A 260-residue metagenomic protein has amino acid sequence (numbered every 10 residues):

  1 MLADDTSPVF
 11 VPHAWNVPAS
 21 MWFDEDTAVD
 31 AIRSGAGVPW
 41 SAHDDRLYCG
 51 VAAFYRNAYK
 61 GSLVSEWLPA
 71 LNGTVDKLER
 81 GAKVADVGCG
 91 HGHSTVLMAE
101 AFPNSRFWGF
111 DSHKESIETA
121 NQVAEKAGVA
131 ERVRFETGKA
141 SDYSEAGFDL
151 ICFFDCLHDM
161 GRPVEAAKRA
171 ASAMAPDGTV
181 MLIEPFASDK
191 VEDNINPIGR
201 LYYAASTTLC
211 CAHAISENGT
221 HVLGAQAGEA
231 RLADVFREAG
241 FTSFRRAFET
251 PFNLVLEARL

Functional and structural regions predicted by a protein language model:
M1-A82: Conserved Class I S-adenosyl-L-methionine-dependent methyltransferase catalytic core
K83-A85, T95-S141: Class I SAM-dependent methyltransferase SAM/SAH-binding core
G88-G92: Class I SAM-dependent methyltransferase "Motif I" SAM/SAH-binding loop
S141-I151: A short acidic, Gly/Pro-enriched loop at the edge of an enzyme's catalytic core that lines a small-molecule cofactor
D149-P163: A short SAM/SAH-binding and catalytic strip from SAM-dependent methyltransferases
V164-P176: A short glycine-rich, Lys/Arg-flanked "PGG" loop and its adjoining helix->strand segment in the class I
I183-E238: C-terminal alpha-helical "lid/dimerization" subdomain adjacent to the S-adenosyl-L-methionine
G240-L260: Core SAM-dependent methyltransferase catalytic element
